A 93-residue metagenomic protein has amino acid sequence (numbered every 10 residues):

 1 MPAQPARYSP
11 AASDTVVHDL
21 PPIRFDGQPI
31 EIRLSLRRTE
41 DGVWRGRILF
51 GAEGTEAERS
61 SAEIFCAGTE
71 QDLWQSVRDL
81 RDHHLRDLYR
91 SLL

Functional and structural regions predicted by a protein language model:
M1, I23, I32-L34, I48-F50 (+3 more regions): Generic hydrophobic secondary-structure signal
M1-P29: Negatively charged, low-complexity tracts enriched in Asp/Glu with abundant Ser/Thr
D19-P21, G42-W44, L93: Broad hydrophobic/π-residue packing in well-ordered secondary structure
I30-I64: A short, structured beta-strand/loop element
T55-L93: Mixed-charge, Lys/Arg-enriched low-complexity segments
